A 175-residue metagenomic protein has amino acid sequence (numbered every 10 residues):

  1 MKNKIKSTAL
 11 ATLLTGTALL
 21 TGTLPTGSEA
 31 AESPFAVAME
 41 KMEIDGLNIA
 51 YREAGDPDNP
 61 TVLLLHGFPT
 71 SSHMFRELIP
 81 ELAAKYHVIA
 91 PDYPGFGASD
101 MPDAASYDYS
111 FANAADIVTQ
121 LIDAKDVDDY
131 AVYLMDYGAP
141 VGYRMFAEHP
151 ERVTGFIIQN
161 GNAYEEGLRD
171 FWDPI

Functional and structural regions predicted by a protein language model:
K2-T61, A84-Y86, V127-D128: Alpha/beta-hydrolase fold catalytic core
A30, F171-I175: Short, intrinsically disordered, charge-balanced linker/junction segments flanking boundaries in proteins
E40, L64, I89-A90, Y133 (+1 more regions): Conserved Rossmann-like nucleotide-binding pocket used by diverse enzymes that bind dinucleotide cofactors
I44-D45, R52-A54, A90-M135: Active-site loop/oxyanion-hole signature of alpha/beta-hydrolase fold enzymes
L47, E53-M101: Conserved HGGG/HGGXW glycine-rich cap/lid loop of the alpha/beta-hydrolase fold
R76, T119, Y143-A147: Short, hydrophobic alpha-helix immediately C-terminal to the catalytic nucleophile
K85, V127-R169: Conserved hydrolase catalytic core segment
D100-D103, G167-W172: Short aromatic-enriched loop/helix-cap "lid" or pocket-rim segments at secondary-structure transitions that line
